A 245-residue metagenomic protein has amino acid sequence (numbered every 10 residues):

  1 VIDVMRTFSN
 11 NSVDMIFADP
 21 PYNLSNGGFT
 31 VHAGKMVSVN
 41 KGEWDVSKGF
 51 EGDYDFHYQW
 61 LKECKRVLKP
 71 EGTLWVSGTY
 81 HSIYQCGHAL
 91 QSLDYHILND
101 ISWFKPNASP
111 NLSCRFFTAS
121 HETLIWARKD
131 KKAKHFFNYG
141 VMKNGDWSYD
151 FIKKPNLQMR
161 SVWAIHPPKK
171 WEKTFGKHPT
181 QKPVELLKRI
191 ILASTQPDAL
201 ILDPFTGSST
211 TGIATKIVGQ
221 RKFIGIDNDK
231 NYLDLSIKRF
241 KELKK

Functional and structural regions predicted by a protein language model:
V1-L235, K245: Core catalytic lobe of class I
